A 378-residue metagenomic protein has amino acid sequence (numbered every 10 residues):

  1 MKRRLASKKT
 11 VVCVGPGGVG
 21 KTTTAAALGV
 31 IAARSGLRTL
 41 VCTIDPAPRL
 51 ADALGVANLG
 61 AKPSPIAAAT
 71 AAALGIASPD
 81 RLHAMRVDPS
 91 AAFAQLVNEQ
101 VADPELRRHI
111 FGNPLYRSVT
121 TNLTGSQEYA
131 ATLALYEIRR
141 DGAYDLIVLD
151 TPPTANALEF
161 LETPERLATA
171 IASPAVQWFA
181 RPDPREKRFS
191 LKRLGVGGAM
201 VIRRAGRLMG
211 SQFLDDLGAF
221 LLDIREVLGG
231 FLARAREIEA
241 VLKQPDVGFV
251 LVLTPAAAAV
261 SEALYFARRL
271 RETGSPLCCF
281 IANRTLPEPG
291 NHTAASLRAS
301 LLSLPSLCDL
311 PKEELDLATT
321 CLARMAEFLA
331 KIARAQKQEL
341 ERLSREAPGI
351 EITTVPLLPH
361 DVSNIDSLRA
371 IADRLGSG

Functional and structural regions predicted by a protein language model:
M1-L5, G195, R203-L222, L232-G378: C-terminal lobe/tail of nucleotide-utilizing enzymes
M1-V12, V19, T24, L28-L232 (+1 more regions): Nucleotide-state-sensitive switch-loop elements of NTP-binding domains
V12-V14, Y116-T121, V247-V252, M325: Glycine- and acidic
